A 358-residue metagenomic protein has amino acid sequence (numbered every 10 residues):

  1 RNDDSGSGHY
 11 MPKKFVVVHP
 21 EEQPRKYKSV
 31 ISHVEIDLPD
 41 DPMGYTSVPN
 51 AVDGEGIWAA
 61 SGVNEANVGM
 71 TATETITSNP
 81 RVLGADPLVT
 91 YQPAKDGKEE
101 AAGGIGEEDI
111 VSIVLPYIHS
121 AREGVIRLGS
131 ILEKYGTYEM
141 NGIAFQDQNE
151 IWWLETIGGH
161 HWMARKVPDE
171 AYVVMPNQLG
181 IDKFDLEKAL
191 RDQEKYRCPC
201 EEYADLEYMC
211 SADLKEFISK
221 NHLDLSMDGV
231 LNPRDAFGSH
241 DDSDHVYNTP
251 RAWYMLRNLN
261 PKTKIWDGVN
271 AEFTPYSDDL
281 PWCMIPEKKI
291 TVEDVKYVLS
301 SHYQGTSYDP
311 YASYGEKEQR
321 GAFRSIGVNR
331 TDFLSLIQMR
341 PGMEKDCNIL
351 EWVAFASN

Functional and structural regions predicted by a protein language model:
R1-G106, R127-F273, L280-C283: A contiguous strand-loop segment
P39-Y45, V125, S313-G321: Short Pro/Gly-enriched beta-strand edge/turn motifs at strand-loop
D96-E100, D109-I118: Second-shell loop/turn segments in exported
I113, Y117, R165-K166, M284-K288 (+1 more regions): Generic alpha-helical structural element
Y117-E139, K288, G305, P341-E344: Secondary-structure boundary elements
S243, N248-Q319, R324-I326: Accessory, solvent-exposed terminal regions and/or long lumenal/extracellular loops of proteins
Y303-Q304, Y308-N358: Substrate-recognition/cap regions that form aromatic- and gly/pro-loop-enriched pockets for small-molecule ligands
